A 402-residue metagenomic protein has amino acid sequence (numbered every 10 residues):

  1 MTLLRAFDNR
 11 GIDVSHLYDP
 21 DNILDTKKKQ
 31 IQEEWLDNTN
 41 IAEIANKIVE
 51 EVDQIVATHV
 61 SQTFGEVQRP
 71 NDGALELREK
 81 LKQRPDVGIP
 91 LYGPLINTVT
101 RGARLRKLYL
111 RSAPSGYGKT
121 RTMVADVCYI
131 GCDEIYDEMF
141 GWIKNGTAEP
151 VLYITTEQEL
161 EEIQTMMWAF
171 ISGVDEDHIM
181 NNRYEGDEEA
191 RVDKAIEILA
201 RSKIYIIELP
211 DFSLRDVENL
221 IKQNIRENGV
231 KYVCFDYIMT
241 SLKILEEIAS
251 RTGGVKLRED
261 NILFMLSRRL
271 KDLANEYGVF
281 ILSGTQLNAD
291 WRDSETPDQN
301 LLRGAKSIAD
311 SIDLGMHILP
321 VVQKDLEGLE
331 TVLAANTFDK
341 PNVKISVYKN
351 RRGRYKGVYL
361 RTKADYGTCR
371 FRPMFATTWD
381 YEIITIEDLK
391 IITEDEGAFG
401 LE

Functional and structural regions predicted by a protein language model:
M1-A74: Short, small/acidic-rich helices and loops at N termini and domain boundaries of DNA replication/processing enzymes
V60-V174, L401: The Walker A/P-loop phosphate-binding site
T98, D133-G229, Q299, Y359: Cytosolic-facing regulatory segments adjacent to core modules
Y153, C234-F235, V279-T285: Structural recognition of the conserved hydrophobic beta-strand(s) that form the central parallel beta-sheet of P-loop
L160-Q164, S241-E247, D290-D293: Short acidic/His/Gly/Ser-rich catalytic and metal-binding motifs that mark active-site loops of diverse hydrolases
G173, D177, N181, L214-V230 (+2 more regions): C-terminal regions of RecA-like/P-loop NTPase motor modules
I198-Y205, R269-I281, S311-D313: A structural motif corresponding to the C-terminal end of an alpha-helix and its immediate exit/capping segment
Y205-L273: Phosphate-binding/switch loop-helix module in NTP-utilizing enzymes
